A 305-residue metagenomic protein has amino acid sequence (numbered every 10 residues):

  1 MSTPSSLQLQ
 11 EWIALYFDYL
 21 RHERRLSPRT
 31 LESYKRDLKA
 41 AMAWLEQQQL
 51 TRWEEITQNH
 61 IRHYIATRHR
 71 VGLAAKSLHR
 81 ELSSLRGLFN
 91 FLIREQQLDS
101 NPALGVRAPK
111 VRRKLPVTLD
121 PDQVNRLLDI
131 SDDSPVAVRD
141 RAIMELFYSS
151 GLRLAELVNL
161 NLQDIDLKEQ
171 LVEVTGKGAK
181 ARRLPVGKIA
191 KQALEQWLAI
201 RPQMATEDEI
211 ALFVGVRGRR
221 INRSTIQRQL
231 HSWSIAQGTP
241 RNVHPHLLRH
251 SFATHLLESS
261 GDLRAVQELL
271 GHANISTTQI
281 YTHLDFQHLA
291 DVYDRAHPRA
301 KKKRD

Functional and structural regions predicted by a protein language model:
M1-D305: Conserved catalytic core of the tyrosine transesterase superfamily
